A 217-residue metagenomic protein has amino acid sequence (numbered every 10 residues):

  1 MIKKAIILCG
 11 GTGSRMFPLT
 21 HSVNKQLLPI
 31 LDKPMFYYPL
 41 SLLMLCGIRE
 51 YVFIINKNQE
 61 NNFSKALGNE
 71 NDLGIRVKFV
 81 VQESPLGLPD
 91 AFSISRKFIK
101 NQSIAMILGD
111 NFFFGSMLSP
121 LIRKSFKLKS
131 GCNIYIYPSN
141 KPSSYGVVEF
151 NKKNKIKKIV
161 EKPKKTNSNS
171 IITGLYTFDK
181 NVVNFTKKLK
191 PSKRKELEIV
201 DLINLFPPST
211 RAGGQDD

Functional and structural regions predicted by a protein language model:
M1-I7, R15-H21, L28-P29, K33-L108 (+2 more regions): Conserved N-terminal catalytic core of the sugar/cofactor nucleotidyltransferase
G11, D110, P138: Active-site glycine-centered loops adjacent to acidic/histidine catalytic or metal-binding residues that shape
G11, N58, K180-N181: Alpha-helix/helix-capping structural signal
L27, V148-F150: A structural signal for short hydrophobic beta-strand segments in well-ordered beta-sheet cores
P85-L88, K141-P142, K165: A short acidic, often aromatic-flanked loop/helix-cap motif at beta-alpha or helix-coil junctions that lines enzyme
A105, S119, F126, K155-P207 (+1 more regions): Catalytic-core segments of class I nucleotidyltransferases/pyrophosphorylases that form NMP-activated intermediates
G115-S143: Conserved donor-nucleotide/metal-binding helix-loop-beta segment in metal-dependent transferases, i.e., the alpha-helix
T210-A212: Ala/Thr-enriched low-complexity intrinsically disordered regions
